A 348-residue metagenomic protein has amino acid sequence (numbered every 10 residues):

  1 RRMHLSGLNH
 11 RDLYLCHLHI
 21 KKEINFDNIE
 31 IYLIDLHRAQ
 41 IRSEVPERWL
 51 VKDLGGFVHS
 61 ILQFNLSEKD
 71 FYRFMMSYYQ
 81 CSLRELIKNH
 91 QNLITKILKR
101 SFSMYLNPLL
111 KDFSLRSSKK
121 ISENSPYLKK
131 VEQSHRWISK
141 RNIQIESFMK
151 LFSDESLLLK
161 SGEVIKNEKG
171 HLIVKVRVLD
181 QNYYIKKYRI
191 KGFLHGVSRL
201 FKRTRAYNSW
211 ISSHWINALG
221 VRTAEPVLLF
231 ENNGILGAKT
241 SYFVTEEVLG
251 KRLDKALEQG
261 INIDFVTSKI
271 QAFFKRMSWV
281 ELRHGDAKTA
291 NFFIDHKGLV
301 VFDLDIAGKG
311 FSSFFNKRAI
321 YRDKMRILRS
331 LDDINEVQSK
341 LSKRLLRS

Functional and structural regions predicted by a protein language model:
R1-R11, Q144-K251, S268-V280: Conserved ATP-binding subdomain of kinase catalytic cores across diverse folds
L8, N262, F273-K275, W279-G298 (+1 more regions): Charged, low-complexity C-terminal accessory regions
L13, L18-E23, A287-I294: Hydrophobic residue at the +6 position relative to the catalytic HRD Asp in the kinase catalytic loop
L15, R38, L249, T289 (+1 more regions): Short, glycine/acidic-enriched loop or turn micro-motifs at the edges of active sites
N25-I29, L236-S241, D295-G298: A short, glycine/Asx- and small/polar-enriched loop/turn that sits immediately N-terminal to a beta-strand
N28-S101, G298-S348: C-lobe/activation-segment region of protein kinase-like
I97-G162: Juxta-kinase regulatory segment immediately upstream of eukaryotic protein kinase catalytic domains
R252-I261: AlphaC helix of the protein kinase catalytic domain
